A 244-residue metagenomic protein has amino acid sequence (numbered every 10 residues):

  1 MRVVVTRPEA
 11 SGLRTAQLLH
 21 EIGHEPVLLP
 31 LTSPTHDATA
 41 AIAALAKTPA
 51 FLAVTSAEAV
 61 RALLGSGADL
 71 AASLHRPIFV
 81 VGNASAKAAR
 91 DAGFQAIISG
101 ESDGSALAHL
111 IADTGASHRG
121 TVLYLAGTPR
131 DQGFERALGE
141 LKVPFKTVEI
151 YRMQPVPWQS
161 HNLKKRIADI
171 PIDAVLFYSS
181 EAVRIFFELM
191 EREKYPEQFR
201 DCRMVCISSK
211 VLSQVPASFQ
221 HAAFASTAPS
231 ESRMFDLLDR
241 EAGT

Functional and structural regions predicted by a protein language model:
M1-T244: Signature of uroporphyrinogen-III synthase
